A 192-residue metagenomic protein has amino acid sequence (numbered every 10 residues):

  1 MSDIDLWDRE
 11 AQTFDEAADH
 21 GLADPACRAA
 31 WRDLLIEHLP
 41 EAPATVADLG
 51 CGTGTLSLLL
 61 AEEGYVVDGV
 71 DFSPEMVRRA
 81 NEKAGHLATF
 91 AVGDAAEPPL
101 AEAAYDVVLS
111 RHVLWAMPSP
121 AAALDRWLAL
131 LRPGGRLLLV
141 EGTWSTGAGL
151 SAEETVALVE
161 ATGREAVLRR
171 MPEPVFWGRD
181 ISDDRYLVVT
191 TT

Functional and structural regions predicted by a protein language model:
M1-E41, T146: Conserved class I S-adenosyl-L-methionine
A47-L49, T53-P98: Class I SAM-dependent methyltransferase SAM/SAH-binding core
A96-V107: A short acidic, Gly/Pro-enriched loop at the edge of an enzyme's catalytic core that lines a small-molecule cofactor
V107-P120: A short SAM/SAH-binding and catalytic strip from SAM-dependent methyltransferases
A121-P133: A short glycine-rich, Lys/Arg-flanked "PGG" loop and its adjoining helix->strand segment in the class I
G135-G142: Conserved beta-strand signature within the Rossmann-like core of class I S-adenosyl-L-methionine
A148-G163: Short alpha-helix
R164-V175: Conserved S-adenosyl-L-methionine
